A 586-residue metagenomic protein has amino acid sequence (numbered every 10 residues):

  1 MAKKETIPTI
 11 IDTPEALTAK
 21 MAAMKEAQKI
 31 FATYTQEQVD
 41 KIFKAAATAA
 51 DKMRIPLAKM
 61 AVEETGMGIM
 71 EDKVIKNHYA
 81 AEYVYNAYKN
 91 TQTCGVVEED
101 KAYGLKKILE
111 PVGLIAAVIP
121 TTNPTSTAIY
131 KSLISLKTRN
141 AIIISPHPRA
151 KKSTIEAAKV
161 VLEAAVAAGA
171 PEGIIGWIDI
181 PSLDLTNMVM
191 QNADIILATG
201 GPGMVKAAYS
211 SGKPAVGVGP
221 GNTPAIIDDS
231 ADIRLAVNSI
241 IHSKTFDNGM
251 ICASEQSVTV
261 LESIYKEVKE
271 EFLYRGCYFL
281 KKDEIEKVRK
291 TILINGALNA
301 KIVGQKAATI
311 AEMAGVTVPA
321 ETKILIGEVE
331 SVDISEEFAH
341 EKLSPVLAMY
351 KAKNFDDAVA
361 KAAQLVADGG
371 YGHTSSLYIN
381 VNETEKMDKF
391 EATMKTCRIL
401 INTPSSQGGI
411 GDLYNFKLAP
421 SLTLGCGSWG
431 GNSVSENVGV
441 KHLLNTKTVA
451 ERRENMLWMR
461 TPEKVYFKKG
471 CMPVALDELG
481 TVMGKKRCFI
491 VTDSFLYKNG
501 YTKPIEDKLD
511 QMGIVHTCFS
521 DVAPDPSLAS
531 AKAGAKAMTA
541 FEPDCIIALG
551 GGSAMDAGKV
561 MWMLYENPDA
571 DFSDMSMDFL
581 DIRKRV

Functional and structural regions predicted by a protein language model:
A2-K106, I134, Y274: N-terminal Rossmann-like NAD(P)+-binding subdomain of aldehyde/semialdehyde dehydrogenases
K3, A32, V316-N455: Conserved C-terminal structural/oligomerization subdomain of aldehyde/semialdehyde dehydrogenase
K3-K4, I11-T13, I129, V205-D333 (+1 more regions): ALDH superfamily catalytic-core signature
Q92, A157, A529-V586: Glycine/threonine-rich beta-strand-loop-alpha-helix active-site module that forms ligand/phosphate-binding
V96-L235: Rossmann-like NAD(P) dinucleotide-binding subdomain of oxidoreductase/dehydrogenase enzymes
K131-K137, I195, G212-A215, D232-L235 (+4 more regions): A glycine- and small-aliphatic-rich helix-loop capping segment at beta-alpha/alpha-beta transitions that lines
M456-C545: ATP/NTP phosphate-donor binding region
